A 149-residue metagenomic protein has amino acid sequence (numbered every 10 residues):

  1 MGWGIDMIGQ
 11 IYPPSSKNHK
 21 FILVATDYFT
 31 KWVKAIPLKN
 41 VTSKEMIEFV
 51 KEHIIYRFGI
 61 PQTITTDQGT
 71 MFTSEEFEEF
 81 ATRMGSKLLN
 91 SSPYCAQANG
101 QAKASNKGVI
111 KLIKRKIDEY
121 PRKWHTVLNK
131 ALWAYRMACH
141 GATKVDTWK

Functional and structural regions predicted by a protein language model:
M1-K149: Integrase module of LTR retroelements
